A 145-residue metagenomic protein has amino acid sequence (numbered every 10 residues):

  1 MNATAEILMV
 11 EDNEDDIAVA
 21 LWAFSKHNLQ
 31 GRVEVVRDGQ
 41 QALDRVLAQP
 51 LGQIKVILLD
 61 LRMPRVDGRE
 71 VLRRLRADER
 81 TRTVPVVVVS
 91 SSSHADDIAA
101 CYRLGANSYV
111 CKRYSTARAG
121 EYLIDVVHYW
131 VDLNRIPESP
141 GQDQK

Functional and structural regions predicted by a protein language model:
A3-T4, L29-Q30, G52-V56, R80-P85: His-Asp phosphorelay/catalytic-motif detector in bacterial-type signaling
T4-S25, I57: Conserved acidic segment of CheY-like receiver
L21, V35-V56, G120: Acidic, metal-coordinating helix/loop segments flanking the phosphotransfer/catalytic sites of two-component signaling
L59-D60, S90: Active-site residues of response regulator receiver
M63-V66: Receiver (REC) domain active-site loop signature in two-component systems and cognate sites in sensor histidine kinases
N107: Short, glycine/charged-rich "phosphate-handling" switch motifs in NTP-dependent and phosphotransfer domains
Y114-V126, R135-P140: C-terminal output helix
